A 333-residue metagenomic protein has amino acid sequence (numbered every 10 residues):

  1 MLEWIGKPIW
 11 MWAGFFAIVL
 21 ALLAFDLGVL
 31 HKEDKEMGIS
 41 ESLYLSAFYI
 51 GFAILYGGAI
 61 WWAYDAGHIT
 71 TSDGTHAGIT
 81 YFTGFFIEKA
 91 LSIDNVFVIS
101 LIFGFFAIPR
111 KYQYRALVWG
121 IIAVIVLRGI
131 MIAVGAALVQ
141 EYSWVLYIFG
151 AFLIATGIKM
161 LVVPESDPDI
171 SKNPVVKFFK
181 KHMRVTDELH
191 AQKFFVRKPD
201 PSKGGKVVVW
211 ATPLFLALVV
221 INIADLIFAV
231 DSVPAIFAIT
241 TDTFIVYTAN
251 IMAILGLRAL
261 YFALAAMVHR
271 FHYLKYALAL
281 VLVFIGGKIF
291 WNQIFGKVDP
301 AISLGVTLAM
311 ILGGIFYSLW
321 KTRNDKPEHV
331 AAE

Functional and structural regions predicted by a protein language model:
M1-E333: Multi-pass alpha-helical transmembrane bundle typical of ion/small-solute transporters and intramembrane aspartyl
